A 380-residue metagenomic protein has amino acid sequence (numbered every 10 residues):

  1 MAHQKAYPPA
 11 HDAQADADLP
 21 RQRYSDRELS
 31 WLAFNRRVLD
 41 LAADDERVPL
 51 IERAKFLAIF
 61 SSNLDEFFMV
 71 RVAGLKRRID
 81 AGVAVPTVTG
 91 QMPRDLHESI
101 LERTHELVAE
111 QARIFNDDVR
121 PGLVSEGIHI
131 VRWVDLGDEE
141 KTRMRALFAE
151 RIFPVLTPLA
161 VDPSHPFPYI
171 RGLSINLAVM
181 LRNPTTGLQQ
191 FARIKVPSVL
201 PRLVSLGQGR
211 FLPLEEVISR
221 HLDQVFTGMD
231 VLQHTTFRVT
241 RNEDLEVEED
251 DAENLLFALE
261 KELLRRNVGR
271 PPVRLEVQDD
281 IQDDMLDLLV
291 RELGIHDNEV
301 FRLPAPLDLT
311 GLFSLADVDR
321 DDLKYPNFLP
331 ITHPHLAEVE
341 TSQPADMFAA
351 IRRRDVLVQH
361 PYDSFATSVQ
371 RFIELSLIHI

Functional and structural regions predicted by a protein language model:
M1-S30, A43-D44: Generic start-of-chain signal for non-secretory N-termini
V38, F56, H379-I380: Conserved small/polar residues in nucleotide/adenosyl-binding loops
A43, R47, R53, L57-W133 (+1 more regions): Extended, charge-enriched "interface" segments that sit outside catalytic cores
E106, E110, I152-V155, P168-I170 (+1 more regions): Primarily the HKD phosphodiesterase
Q111-V119, L222-T227, N254-L263, Q343-P344 (+1 more regions): Structured alpha-helical segments in the cores of large, soluble enzyme domains
K141-F191: Extended, Lys/Arg-enriched charged tracts that mediate electrostatic binding to polyanionic substrates
L212-V290, H360: Conserved catalytic alpha/beta cores of large enzymes that bind or transform nucleotide phosphates and polynucleotides
D297-S376: Active-site cores of enzymes that catalyze phosphoryl transfer or operate on phosphate-rich substrates
